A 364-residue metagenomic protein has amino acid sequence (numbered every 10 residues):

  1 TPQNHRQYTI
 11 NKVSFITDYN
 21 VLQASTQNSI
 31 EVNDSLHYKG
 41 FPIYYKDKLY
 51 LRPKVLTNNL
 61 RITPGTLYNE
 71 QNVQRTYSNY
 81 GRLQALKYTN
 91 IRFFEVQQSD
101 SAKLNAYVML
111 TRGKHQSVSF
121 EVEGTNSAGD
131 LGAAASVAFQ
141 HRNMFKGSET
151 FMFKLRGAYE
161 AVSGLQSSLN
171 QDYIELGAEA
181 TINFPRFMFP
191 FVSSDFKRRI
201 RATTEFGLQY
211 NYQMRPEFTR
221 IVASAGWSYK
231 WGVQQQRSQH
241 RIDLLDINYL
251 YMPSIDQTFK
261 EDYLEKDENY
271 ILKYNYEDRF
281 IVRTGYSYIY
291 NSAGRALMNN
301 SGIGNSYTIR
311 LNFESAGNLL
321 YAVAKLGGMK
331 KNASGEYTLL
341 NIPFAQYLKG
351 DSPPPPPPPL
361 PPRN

Functional and structural regions predicted by a protein language model:
T1-N126, P356-L360: Periplasmic polypeptide-binding modules associated with outer-membrane biogenesis and secretion
N4-R6, D18-N20, Y44-K54, N58-R61 (+3 more regions): Transmembrane beta-strand segments of outer-membrane beta-barrel domains in Gram-negative and organellar OMPs
K12, Y88, S117, E149-M152 (+1 more regions): Beta-sheet entry/capping signal
L60, F93, Q116-N126, A135-V137 (+4 more regions): Transmembrane beta-strand segments that form the barrel wall of outer-membrane beta-barrel proteins
R82-K87, L110-Q116, H141-T150, F189-P190 (+1 more regions): Secondary-structure transition/capping motifs at alpha-helix termini and the adjoining loop/turn into the next element
Q97-D100, S127-L131, F145-G147, P216-F218: Short glycine/serine/proline-enriched coil/turn segments at secondary-structure junctions
K103-Y107, A134, R283-G285, T308: Short glycine-rich loop/turn motifs
G129-A138, E336-N341: Short, cationic low-complexity segments
